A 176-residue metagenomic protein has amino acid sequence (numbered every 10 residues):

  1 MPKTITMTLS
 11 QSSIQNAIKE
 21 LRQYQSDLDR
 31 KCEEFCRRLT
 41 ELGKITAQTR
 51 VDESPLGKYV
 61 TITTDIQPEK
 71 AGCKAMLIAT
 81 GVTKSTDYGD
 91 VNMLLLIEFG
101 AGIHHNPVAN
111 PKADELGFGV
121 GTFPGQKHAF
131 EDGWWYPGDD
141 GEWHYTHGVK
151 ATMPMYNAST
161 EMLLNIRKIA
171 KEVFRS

Functional and structural regions predicted by a protein language model:
M1-Y88, A101, H105-S176: Short, Lys/Arg-rich flexible segments
E98: Small/polar-residue-rich segments within soluble enzyme cores
